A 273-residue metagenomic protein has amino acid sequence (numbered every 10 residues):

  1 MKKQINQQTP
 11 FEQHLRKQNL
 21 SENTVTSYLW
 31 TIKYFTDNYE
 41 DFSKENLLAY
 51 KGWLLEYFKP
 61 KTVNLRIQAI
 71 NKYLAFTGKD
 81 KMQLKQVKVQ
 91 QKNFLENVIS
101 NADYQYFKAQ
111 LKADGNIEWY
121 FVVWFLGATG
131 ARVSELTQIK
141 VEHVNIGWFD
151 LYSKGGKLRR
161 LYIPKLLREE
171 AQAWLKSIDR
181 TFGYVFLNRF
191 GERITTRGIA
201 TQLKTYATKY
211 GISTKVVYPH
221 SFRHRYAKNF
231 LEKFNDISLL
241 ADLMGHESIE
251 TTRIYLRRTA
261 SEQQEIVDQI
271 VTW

Functional and structural regions predicted by a protein language model:
M1-W273: Conserved catalytic core of the tyrosine transesterase superfamily
